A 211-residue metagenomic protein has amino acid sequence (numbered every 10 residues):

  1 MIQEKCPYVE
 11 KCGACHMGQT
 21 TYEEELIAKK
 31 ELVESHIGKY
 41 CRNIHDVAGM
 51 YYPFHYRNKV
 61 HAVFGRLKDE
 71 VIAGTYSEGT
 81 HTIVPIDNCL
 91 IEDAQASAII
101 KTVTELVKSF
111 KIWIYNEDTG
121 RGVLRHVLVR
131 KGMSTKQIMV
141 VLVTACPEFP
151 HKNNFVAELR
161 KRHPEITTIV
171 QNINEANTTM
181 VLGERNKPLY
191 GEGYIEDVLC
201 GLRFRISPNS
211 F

Functional and structural regions predicted by a protein language model:
M1-F211: Accessory RNA-recognition modules of RNA-modification enzymes
